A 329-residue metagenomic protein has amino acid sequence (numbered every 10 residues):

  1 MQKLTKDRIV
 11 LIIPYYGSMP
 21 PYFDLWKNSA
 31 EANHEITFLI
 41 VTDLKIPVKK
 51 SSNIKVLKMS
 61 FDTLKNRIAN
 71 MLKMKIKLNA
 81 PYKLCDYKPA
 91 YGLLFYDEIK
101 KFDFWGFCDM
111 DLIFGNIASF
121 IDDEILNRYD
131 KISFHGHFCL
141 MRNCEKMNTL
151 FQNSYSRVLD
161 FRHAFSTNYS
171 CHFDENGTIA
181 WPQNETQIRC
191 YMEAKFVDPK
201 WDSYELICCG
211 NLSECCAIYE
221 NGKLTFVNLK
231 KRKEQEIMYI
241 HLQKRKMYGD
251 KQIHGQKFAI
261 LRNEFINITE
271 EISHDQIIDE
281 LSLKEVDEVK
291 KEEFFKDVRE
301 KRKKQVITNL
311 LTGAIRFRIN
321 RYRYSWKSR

Functional and structural regions predicted by a protein language model:
M1-L25: N-proximal low-complexity "stem/linker" segments adjacent to membrane-targeting elements
I13-Y15, I40-T42, C108: Short beta-strand/turn micro-motifs composed of small residues that flank or help shape donor/cofactor-binding pockets
K27-T37: Short, acidic, metal-binding catalytic loop of nucleotide-sugar glycosyltransferases
D43, P47-K100: Active-site-proximal specificity loops/subdomain of glycosyltransferases
K88-S133: GT-A fold catalytic core of metal-dependent nucleotide-sugar glycosyltransferases, centered on the diacidic
H137-E145: Short glycine- and hydrophobic/aromatic-rich loop-to-beta-strand nucleating segment in the catalytic cores
L150-F294: Catalytic core and acceptor-binding pocket of nucleotide-sugar-dependent glycosyltransferases
E293-R329: Boundary detector for helix-to-coil junctions that initiate low-complexity/charged tails
